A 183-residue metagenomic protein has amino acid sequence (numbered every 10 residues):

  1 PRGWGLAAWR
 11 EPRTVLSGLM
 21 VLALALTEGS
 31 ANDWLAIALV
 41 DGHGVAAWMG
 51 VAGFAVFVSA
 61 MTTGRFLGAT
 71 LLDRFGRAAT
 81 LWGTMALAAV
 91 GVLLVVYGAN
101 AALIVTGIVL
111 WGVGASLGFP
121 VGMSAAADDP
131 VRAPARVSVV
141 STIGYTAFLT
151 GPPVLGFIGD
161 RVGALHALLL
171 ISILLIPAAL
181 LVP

Functional and structural regions predicted by a protein language model:
E11-T63: Extracytoplasmic gate region of multi-pass secondary transporters
L22, A55-S59, V109, S138-T146: Transmembrane alpha-helical cores of Major Facilitator Superfamily
A36, G68, T150-G159: Small-residue (Gly/Pro/Ala) motifs that create kinks and tight helix-helix packing interfaces
G64-R77, G159-D160: Helix-to-loop junctions at the C-terminal end of transmembrane segments in multipass secondary transporters
A79-L94: Structural signature of the two symmetry-related core transmembrane helices
G91, A102-L110: Paired small-residue
S116-V131: Intracellular juxtamembrane helix-capping segments at the cytosolic ends of symmetry-related transmembrane helices
G156-L175: A membrane-interface helix-boundary motif in multi-pass transporters
